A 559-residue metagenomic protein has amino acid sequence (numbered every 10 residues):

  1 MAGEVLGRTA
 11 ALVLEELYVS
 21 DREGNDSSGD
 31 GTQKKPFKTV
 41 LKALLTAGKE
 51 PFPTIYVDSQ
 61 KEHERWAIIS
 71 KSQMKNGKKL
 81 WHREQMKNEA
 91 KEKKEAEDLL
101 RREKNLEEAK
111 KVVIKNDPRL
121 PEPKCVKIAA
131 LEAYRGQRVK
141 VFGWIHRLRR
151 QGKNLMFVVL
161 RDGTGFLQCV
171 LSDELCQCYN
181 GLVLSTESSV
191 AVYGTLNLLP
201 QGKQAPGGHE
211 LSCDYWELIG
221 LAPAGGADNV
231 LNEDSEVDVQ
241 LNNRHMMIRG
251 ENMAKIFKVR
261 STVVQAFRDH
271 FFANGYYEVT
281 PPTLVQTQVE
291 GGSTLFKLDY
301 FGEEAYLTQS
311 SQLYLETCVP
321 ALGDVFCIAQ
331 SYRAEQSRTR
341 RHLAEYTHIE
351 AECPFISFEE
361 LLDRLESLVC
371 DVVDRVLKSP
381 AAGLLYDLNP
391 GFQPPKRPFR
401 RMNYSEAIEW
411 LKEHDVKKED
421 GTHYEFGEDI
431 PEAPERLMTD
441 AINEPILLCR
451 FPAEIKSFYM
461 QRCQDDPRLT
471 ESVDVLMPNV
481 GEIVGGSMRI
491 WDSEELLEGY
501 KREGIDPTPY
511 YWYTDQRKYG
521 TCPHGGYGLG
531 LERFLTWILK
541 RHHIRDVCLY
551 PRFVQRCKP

Functional and structural regions predicted by a protein language model:
M1-P559: Class II aminoacyl-tRNA synthetase catalytic cores and aaRS-like
